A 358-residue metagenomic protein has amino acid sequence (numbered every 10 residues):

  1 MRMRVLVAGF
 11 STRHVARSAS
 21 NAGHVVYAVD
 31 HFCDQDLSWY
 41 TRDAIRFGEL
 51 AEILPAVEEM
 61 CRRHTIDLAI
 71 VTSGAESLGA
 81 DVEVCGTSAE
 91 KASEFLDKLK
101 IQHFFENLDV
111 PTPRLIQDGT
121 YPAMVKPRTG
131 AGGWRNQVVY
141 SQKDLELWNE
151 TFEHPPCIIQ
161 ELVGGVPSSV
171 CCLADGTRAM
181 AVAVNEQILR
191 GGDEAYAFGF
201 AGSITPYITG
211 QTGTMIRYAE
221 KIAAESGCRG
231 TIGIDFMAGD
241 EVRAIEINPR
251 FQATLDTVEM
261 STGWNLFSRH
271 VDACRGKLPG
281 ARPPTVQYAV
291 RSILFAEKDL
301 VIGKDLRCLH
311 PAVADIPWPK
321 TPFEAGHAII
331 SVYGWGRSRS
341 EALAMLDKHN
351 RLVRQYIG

Functional and structural regions predicted by a protein language model:
M1-L96, K100, A344-G358: ATP-binding N-terminal substructure of ATP-dependent carboxylate-amine bond-forming enzymes
V25-V29, T112, A123, C157 (+1 more regions): Hydrophobic anchor at the start of a short beta-strand that flanks the dinucleotide cofactor-binding loop
C85-L147, P156: A conserved helix-loop-beta module that forms one wall/lid of the active-site cleft in ATP-utilizing catalytic domains
F105, G119-V138, H154-C171, V182-E186 (+2 more regions): ATP-grasp fold ATP-binding core
E161-S168, C172-G227, N248-C274, P284: ATP-dependent carboxylate/phosphate-activation module, predominantly the ATP-grasp catalytic core and closely related
A174-A179, A238-E241, R275, A296-K298 (+1 more regions): Short acidic-glycine loop/turn motifs at beta-strand connectors
C228-D240, R282: A short glycine-rich, hydrophobically flanked beta-strand micro-motif that places a catalytic Asp/Glu for divalent metal
S268-G358: Peripheral (often C-terminal) accessory segments that flank ATP-dependent C-N-forming ligase machineries
